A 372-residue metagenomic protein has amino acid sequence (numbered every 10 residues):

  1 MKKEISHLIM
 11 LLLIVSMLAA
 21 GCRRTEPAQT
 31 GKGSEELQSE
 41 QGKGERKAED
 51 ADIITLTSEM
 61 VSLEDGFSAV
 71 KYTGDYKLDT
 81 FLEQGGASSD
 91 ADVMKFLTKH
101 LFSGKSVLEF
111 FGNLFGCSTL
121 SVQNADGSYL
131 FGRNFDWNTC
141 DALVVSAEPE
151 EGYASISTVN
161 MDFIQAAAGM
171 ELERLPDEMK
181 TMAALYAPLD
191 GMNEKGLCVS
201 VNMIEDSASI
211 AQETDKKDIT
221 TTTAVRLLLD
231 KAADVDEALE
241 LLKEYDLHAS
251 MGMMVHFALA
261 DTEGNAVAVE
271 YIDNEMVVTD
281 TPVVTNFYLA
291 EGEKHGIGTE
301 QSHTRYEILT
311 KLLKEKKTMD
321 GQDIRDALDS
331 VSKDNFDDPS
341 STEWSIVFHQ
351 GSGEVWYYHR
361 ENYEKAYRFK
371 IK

Functional and structural regions predicted by a protein language model:
M1-K3: N-terminal secretory signal peptides that target proteins for export/translocation
I5-R24: Sec-dependent N-terminal signal peptides of Gram-positive bacterial secreted proteins and lipoproteins
A20-R226, D230, D320-K372: N-terminal mature-domain region immediately after signal-peptide cleavage in secreted/organellar precursors
L143, I210-E213, E240, A268-I272 (+2 more regions): A short secondary-structure junction signal
L229-A232, E237: Short N-terminal edge-element motif at the start of the domain
E237-S250, F257: Secretory/export targeting leaders with adjacent low-complexity proregions
G252-A290: Extended amphipathic alpha-helical segments with heptad-repeat/coiled-coil character used for oligomerization, fusion
V284-R325: Charge-rich, low-complexity intrinsically disordered segments
